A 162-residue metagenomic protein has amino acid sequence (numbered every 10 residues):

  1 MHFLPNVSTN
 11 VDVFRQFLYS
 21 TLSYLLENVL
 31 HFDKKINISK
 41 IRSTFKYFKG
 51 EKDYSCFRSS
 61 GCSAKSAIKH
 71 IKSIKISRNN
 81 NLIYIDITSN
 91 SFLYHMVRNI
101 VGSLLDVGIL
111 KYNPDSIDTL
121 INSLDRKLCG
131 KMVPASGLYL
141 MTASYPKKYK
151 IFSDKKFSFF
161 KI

Functional and structural regions predicted by a protein language model:
M1-I162: Structured-RNA-binding interfaces characteristic of tRNA pseudouridine synthases
